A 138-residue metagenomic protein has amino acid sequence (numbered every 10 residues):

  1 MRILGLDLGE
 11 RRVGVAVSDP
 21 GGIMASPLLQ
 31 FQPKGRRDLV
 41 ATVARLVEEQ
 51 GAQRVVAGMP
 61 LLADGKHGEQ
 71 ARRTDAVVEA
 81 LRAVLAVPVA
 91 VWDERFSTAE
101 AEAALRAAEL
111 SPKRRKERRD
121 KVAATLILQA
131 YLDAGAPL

Functional and structural regions predicted by a protein language model:
M1-L6, E10-L138: Phosphate- and other anionic-substrate recognition elements at nucleic-acid/protein interfaces
